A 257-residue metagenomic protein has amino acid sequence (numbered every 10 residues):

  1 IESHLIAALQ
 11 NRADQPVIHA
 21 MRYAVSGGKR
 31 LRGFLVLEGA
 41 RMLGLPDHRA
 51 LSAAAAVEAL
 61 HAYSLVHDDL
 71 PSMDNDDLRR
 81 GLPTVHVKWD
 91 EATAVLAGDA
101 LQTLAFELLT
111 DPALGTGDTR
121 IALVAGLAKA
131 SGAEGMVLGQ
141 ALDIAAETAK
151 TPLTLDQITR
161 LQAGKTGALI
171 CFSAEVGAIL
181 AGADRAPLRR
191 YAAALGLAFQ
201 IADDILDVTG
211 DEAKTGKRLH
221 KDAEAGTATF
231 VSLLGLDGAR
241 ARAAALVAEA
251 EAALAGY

Functional and structural regions predicted by a protein language model:
S3: Glycine/alanine-rich phosphate-binding loops at beta-alpha junctions
I6, Q10-E251: Mg2+-dependent prenyl diphosphate-binding active-site environment of isoprenoid biosynthetic enzymes
Y257: Short arginine-rich
